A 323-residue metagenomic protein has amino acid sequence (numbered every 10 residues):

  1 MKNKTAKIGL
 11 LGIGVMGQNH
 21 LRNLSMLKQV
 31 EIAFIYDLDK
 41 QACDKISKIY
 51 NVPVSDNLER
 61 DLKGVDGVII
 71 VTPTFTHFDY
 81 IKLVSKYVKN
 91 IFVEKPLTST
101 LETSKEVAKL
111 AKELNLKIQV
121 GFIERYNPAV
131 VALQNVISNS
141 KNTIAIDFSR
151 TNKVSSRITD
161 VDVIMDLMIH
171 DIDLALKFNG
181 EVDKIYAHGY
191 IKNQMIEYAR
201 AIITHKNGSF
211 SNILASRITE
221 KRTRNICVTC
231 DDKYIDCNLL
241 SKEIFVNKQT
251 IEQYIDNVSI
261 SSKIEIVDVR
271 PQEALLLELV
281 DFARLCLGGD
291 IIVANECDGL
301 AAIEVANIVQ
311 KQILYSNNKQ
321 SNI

Functional and structural regions predicted by a protein language model:
M1-K2, G67-T72, D281-I323: C-terminal helix-rich "cap/oligomerization" subdomain common to oxidoreductases
M1-Y50: N-terminal Rossmann-like dinucleotide-binding module
H20, Y50-L110: Beta-loop-alpha module in the N-terminal Rossmann-like domain of NAD(P)-dependent dehydrogenases, especially those
D56, F92-V93, I118-V120, C237: Hydrophobic residues in well-ordered beta-strands that form the structural core
T98-S156: A contiguous active-site-proximal alpha/beta segment in oxidoreductase catalytic domains
G121-P128, V154-K184, G299: Mid-domain beta-loop-alpha active-site segment that forms a flexible, acidic cofactor/metal-binding surface
I123, D232-C297, N318-I323: C-terminal glycine/acidic-rich active-site capping loop/insertion
I169-E243, Q272, L276-D290: Contiguous beta-strand/loop segments that form the cofactor/metal-binding neighborhood of enzyme cores
